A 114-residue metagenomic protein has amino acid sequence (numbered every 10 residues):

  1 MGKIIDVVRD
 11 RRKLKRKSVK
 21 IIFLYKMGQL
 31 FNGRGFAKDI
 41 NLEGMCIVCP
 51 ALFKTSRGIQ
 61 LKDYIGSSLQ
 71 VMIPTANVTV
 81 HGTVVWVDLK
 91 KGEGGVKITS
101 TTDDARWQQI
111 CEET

Functional and structural regions predicted by a protein language model:
M1-F53, C111-T114: N-terminal helix initiation/capping motif
V8, K13, K91-T114: C-terminal output/interaction extensions
V8-R11, G58-Q60, L69-Q70: Short boundary/loop segments of OB/S1/cold-shock single-stranded nucleic-acid-binding domains
V19-M27, L61-N77: Short conserved beta-strand and strand-loop elements enriched in small hydrophobics with frequent Asp/Gly
R34-A37, V80-V85: Short beta-strand-centered aromatic/proline hotspots
D39, W86-D88, S100: A residue-level detector for short acidic-glycine micro-motifs
C49, I73, G82-V84, K97-S100: Residue-level recognition of conserved beta-strand positions in structured domain cores
K54-I59, A105-R106: Short, conserved charged micro-motifs
